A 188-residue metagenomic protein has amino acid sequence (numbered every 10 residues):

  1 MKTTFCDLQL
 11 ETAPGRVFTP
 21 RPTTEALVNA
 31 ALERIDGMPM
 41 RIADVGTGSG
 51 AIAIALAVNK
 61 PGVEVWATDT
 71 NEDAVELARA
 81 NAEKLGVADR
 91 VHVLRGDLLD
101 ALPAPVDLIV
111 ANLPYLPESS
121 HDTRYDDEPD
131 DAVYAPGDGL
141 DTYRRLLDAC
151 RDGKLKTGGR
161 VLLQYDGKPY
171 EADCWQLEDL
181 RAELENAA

Functional and structural regions predicted by a protein language model:
M1-R34: Conserved AdoMet
K2-T4, A57, D126: Short, flexible turn/loop "capping" segments at secondary-structure junctions
D7-Q9, R124-P129, R160: Short, basic/glycine-rich phosphate-binding loops at helix/coil junctions that contact nucleotide phosphates
G15, P114-L116, G167-K168: Short glycine-rich anion-binding loops that position phosphate/pyrophosphate groups of nucleotides and phosphorylated
T19-P20, G48, G139: Short glycine/threonine-rich catalytic loop with a Thr-x-Gly-x-Asp
T23-D122: Conserved SAM/SAH cofactor-binding pocket of Class I
L113-T142: Mobile active-site "lid"/loop adjacent to the S-adenosyl-L-methionine
D138-A187: Conserved Class I SAM-dependent methyltransferase catalytic core
